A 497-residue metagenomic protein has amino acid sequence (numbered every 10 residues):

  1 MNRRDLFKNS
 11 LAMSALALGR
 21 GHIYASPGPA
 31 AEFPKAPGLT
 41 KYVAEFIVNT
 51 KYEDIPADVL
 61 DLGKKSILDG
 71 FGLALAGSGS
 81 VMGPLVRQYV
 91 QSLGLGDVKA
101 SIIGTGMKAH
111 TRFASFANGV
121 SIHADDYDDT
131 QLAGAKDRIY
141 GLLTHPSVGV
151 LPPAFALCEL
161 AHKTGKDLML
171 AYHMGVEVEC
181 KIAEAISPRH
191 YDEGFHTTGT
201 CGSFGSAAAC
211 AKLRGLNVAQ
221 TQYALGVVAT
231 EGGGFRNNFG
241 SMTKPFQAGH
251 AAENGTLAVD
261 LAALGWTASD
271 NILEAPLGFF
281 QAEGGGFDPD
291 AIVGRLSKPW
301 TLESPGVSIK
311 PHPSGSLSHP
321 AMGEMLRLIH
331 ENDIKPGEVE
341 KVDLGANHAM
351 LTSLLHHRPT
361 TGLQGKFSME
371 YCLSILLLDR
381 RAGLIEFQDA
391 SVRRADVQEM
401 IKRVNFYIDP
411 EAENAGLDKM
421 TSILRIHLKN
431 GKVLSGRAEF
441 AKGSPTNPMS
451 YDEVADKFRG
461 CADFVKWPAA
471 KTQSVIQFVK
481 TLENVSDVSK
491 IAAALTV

Functional and structural regions predicted by a protein language model:
M1-D5, S26-P27: N-terminal secretory signal peptides
N9-G19, Y24-P305, N484, V488 (+1 more regions): N-terminal core-entry segment
N9-L11, L18-G19, L424, S435 (+3 more regions): Conserved acidic/glycine
I47-V48, A154-F155, A207-A208, L326 (+4 more regions): Amphipathic alpha-helical segments within well-ordered protein domains
D58, V81-G83, W266-E274, E331-V342 (+3 more regions): Flexible, glycine/charged-enriched surface loops at secondary-structure junctions
G175, E179-I182, V228, M325-L328 (+3 more regions): Hydrophobic alpha-helical packing residues
G286-H330: Membrane-embedded hairpin module used as a gating/binding unit in multi-pass transport and secretion proteins
G315-K466, Q473: Intrinsically disordered, low-complexity Ser/Thr/Pro/Gly-rich interaction regions that scaffold/cooperate
